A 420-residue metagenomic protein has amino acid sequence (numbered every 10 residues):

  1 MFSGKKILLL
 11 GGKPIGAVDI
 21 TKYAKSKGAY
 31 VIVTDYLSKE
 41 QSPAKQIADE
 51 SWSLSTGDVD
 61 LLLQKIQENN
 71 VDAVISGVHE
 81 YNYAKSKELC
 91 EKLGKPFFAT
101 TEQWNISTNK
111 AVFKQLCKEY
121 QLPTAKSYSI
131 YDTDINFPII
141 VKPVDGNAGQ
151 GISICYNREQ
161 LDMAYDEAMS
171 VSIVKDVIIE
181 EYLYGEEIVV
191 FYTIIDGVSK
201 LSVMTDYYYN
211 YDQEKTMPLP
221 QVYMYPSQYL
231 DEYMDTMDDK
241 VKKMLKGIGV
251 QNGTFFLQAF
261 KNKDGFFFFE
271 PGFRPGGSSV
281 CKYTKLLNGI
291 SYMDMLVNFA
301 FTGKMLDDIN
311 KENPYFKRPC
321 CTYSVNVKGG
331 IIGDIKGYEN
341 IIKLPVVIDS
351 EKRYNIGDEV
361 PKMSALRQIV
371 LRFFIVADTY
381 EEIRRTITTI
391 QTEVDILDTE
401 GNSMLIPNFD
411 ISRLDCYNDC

Functional and structural regions predicted by a protein language model:
M1-T100, G303-L306, Y354-E359, M363-Q368 (+1 more regions): ATP-binding N-terminal substructure of ATP-dependent carboxylate-amine bond-forming enzymes
S51-T56, S127-I130, C155: Short acidic-hydrophobic, aromatic-tinged amphipathic segments that line or gate anion-handling sites
E91-G151, R158: A conserved helix-loop-beta module that forms one wall/lid of the active-site cleft in ATP-utilizing catalytic domains
Y120-A125, S153-V189, M204-T205, Q213-M224 (+2 more regions): Conserved ATP-binding module of the ATP-grasp superfamily
E180, Q251-K263, D308-I309, L405-D410: A short glycine-rich, hydrophobically flanked beta-strand micro-motif that places a catalytic Asp/Glu for divalent metal
Y184, Y192-V250, T254, K261 (+4 more regions): ATP-dependent carboxylate/phosphate-activation module, predominantly the ATP-grasp catalytic core and closely related
F255, F266-F267, I341-E359: A structural supersecondary motif
M305-P345: A glycine-rich beta-turn/hairpin centered on an aromatic-Pro dipeptide
